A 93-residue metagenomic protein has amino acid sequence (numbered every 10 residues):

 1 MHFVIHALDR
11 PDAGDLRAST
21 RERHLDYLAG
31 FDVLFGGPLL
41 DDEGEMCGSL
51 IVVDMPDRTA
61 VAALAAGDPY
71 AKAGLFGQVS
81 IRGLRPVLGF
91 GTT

Functional and structural regions predicted by a protein language model:
M1-T93: Conserved, structured core segments of small domains
